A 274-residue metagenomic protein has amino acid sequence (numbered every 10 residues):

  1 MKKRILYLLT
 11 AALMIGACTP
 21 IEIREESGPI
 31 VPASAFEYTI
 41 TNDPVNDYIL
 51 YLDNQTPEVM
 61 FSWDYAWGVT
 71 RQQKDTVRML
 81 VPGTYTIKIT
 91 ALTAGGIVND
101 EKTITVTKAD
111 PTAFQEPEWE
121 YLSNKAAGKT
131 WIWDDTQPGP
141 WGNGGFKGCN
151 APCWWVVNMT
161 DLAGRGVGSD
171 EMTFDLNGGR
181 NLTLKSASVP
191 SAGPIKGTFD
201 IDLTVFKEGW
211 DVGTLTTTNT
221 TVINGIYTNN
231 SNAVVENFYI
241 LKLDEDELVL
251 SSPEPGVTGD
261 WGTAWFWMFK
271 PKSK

Functional and structural regions predicted by a protein language model:
M1-I40, G95-I104, K108-L122, K272-K274: Bacterial Sec-dependent N-terminal signal peptides
N46-T56: A short beta-strand segment in extracellular, disulfide-stabilized domains
M60-R78: Surface-exposed, flexible coil segments in extracellular/virion-facing regions
V69, A94-E101, D260-G262: Short, exposed coil/turn segments at beta-strand boundaries within extracellular/luminal domains
Q72-A94: Solvent-exposed segments in extracellular or luminal domains encompassing
W133-G178: Short, solvent-exposed loop/hinge segments that bridge or flank secondary-structure elements
T160-L243: Contiguous, well-ordered beta-strand patches that form the walls/edges of small beta-barrel/beta-sandwich domains
P194-D202, Y227, E245-K274: Edge beta-strand at a domain terminus
